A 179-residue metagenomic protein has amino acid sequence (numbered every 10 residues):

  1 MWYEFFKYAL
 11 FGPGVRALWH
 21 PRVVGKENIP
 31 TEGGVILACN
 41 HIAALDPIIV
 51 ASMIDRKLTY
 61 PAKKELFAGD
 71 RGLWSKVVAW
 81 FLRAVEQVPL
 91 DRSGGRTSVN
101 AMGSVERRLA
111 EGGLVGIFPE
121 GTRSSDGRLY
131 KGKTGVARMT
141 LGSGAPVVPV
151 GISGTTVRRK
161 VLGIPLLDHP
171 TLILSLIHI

Functional and structural regions predicted by a protein language model:
M1-L18, G69-E86, I164-D168: Alpha-helical membrane-targeting segments
P13-H41: Helix-to-loop junction immediately C-terminal to a conserved catalytic motif
R16-V23, T97-V99, S153-V157: Short gly/ser/thr-rich secondary-structure transition/capping motifs
I29, L114, S125-I177: A cross-family acyltransferase "interaction/gating" segment
T31-G95: Catalytic core of membrane glycerolipid acyltransferases/transacylases, capturing the structured, soluble-facing
G34-I36, L114-F118: Residue-level preference for the first positions of well-ordered beta-strands
I49-V50, F81, R107, R138-G142: Hydrophobic/aromatic ligand-binding patch that stacks against planar heteroaromatic rings of cofactors or nucleotides
V88-R96, G103-E106, A110: Helix-adjacent hinge/juxtasegments
